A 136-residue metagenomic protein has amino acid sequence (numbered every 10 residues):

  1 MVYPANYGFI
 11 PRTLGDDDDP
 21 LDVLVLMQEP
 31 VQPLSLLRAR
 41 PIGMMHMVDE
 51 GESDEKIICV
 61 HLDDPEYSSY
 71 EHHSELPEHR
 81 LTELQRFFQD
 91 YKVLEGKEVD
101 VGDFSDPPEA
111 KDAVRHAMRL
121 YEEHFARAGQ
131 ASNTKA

Functional and structural regions predicted by a protein language model:
M1-A136: Hydrophobic N-terminal alpha-helices or hydrophobic patches in metabolic proteins across all domains of life
